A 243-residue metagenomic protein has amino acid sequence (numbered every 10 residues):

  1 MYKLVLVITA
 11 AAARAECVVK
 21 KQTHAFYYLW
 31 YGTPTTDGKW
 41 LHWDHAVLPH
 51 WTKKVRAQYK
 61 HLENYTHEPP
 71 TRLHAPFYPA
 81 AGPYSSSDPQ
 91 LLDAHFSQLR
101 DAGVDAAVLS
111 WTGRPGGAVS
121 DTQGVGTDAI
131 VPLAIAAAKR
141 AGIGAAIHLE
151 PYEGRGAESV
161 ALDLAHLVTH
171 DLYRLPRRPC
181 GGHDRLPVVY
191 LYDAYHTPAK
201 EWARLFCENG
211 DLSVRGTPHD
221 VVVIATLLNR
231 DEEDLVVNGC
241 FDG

Functional and structural regions predicted by a protein language model:
Y2-A15: Cleavable N-terminal signal peptides of Sec/SRP-targeted secreted and luminal proteins
E16-G243: Glycan-processing catalytic domains of CAZymes
